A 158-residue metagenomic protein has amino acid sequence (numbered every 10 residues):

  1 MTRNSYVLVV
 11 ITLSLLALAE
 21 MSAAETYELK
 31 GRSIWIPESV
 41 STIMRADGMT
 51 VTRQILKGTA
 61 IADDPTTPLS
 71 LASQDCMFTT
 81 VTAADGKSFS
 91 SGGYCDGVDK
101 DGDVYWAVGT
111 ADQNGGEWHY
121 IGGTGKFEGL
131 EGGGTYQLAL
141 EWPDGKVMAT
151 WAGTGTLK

Functional and structural regions predicted by a protein language model:
M1-V9: Bacterial N-terminal signal peptides that target proteins for export
V9-A17: Bacterial N-terminal signal peptides
A23-K158: Beta-strand-enriched cores of mature, soluble protein domains
